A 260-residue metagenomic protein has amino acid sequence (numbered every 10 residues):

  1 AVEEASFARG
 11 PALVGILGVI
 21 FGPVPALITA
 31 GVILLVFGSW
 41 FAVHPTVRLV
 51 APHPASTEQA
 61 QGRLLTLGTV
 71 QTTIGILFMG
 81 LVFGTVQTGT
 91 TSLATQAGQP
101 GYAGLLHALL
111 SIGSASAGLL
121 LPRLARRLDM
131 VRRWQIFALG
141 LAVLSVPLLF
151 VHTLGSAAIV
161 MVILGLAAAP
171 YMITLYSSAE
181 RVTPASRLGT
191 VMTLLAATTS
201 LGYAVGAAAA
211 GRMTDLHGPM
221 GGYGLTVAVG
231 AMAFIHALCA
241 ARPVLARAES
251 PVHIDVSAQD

Functional and structural regions predicted by a protein language model:
A1, P100-G104, A185-L195: Loop-to-transmembrane helix entry/capping segments in MFS-fold secondary transporters and related SLC/MFSD carriers
G18, S116-V131, T214: Helix-to-loop junctions at the C-terminal end of transmembrane segments in multipass secondary transporters
V19-V32, R212-G230: A membrane-interface helix-boundary motif in multi-pass transporters
F41-F78, H253-D260: Juxtamembrane intracellular "pre-TM" segments in multi-pass secondary transporters
R63-A108: Helix-loop boundary and gating motifs at the non-cytosolic
T90, P170-T183: Intracellular juxtamembrane helix-capping segments at the cytosolic ends of symmetry-related transmembrane helices
G140-H152: C-terminal ends and interior cores of transmembrane alpha-helices in multi-pass membrane transporters/permeases
S186-H217: A late C-terminal transmembrane helix in Major Facilitator Superfamily
